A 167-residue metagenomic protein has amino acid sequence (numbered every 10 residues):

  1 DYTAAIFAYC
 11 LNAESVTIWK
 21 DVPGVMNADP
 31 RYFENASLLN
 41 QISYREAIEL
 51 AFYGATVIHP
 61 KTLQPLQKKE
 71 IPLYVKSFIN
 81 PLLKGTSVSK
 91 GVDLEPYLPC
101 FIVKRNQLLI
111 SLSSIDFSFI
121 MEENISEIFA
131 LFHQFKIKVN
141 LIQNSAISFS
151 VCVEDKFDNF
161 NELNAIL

Functional and structural regions predicted by a protein language model:
D1-L167: C-terminal catalytic "cap/lid" subdomain
